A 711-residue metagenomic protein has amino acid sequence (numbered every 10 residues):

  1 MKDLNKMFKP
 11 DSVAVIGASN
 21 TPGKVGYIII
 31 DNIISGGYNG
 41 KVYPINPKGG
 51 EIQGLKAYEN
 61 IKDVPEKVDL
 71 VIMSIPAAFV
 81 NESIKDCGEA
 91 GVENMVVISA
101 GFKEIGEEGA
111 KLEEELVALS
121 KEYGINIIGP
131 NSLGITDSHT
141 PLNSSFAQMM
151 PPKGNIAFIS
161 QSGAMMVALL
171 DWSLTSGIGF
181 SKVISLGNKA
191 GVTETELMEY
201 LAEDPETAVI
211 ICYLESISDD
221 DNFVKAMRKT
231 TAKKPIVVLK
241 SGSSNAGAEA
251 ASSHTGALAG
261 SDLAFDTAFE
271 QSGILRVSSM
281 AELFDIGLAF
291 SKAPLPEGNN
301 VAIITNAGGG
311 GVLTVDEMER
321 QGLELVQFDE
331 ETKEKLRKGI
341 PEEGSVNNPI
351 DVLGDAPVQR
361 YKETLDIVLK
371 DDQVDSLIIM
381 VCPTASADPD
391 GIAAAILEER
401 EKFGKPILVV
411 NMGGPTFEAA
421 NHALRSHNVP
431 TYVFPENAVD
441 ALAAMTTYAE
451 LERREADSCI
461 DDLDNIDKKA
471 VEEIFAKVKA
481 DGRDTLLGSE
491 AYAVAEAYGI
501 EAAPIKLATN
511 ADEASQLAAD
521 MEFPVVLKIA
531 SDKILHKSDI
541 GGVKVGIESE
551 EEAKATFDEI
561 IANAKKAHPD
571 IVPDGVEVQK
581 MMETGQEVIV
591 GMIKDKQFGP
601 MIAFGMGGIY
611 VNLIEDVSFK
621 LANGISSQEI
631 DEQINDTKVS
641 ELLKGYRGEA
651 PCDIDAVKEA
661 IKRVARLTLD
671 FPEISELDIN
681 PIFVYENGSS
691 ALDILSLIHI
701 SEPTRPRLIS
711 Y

Functional and structural regions predicted by a protein language model:
M1-L697: Catalytic-core regions of core metabolic enzymes, especially those transforming organic acids/acyl-group intermediates
I698-E702, P706-Y711: Single conserved hydrophobic/aromatic residue that forms the stacking wall/gate of nucleotide- or nucleobase-binding
